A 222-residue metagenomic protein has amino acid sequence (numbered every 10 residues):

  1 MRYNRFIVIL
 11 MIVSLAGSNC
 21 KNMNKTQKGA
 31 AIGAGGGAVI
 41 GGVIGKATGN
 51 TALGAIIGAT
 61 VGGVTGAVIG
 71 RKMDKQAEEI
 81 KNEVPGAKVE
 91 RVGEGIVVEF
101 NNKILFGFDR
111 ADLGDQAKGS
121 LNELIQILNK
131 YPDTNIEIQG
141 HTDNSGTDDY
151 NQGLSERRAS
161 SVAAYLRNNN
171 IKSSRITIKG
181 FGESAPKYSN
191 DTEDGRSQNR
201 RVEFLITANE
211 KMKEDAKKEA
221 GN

Functional and structural regions predicted by a protein language model:
M1-I7: Bacterial N-terminal signal peptides that target proteins for export
L15-N19: C-terminal motif of bacterial Sec signal peptides marking the signal peptidase cleavage site
K21-E78: Short, low-complexity, glycine-enriched hydrophobic/amphipathic alpha-helices that associate with lipid bilayers
A30-V39, A55, K75, E79 (+4 more regions): Extracytoplasmic/secreted proteins, especially bacterial periplasmic and envelope-associated proteins
I44, I69-G70, P85, V89 (+2 more regions): Sec-exported extracytoplasmic/periplasmic mature domains
M73-F100: Amphipathic, membrane-active segments
N82-E83, F106-G140, R167, S197-N199 (+2 more regions): Periplasmic peptidoglycan-binding/anchoring modules of Gram-negative envelope and division proteins
H141-D215: Periplasmic OmpA-like peptidoglycan-binding domain that tethers envelope proteins to the cell wall
